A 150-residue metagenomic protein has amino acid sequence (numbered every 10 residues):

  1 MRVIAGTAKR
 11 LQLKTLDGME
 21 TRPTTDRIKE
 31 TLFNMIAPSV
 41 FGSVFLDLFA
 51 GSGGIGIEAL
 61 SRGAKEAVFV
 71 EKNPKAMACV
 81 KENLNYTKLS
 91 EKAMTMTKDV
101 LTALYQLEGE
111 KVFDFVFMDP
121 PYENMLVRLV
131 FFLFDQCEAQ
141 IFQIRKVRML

Functional and structural regions predicted by a protein language model:
M1-L150: Class I S-adenosyl-L-methionine-dependent methyltransferase catalytic core
